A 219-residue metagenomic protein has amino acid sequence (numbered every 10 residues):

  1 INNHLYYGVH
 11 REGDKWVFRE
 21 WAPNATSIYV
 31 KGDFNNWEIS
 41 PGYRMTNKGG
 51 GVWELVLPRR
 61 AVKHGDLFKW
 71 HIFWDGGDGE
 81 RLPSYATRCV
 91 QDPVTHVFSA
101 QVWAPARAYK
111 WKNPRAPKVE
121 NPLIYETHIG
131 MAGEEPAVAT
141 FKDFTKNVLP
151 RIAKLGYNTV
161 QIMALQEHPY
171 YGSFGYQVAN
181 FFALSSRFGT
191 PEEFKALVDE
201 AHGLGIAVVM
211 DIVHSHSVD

Functional and structural regions predicted by a protein language model:
I1-V17, A22, E38-I39, R44-E126 (+2 more regions): The feature marks proteins involved in alpha-glucan
N2, Y29, S40, G77-E80 (+4 more regions): Residue-level signal for pocket-adjacent positions within structured domains
I28-V30, F68: Short beta-strand elements bearing conserved aromatic residues within extracellular beta-rich modules
K31-D33, F73: Predominantly extracellular/luminal cell-surface or secreted proteins
V90, A108, K112-V119, I124 (+1 more regions): Substrate-binding/active-site clefts of carbohydrate-active enzymes
